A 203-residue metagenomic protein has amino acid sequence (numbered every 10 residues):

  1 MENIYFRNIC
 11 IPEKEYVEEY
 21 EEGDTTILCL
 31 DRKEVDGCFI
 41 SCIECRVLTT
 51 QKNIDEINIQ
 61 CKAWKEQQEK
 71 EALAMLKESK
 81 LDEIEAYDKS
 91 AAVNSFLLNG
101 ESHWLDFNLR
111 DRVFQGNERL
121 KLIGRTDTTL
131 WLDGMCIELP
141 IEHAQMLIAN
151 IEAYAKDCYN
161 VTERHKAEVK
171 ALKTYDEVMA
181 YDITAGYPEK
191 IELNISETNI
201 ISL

Functional and structural regions predicted by a protein language model:
E2-F6, I11-D24, R32, D36-L203: A preference for well-ordered globular domain cores that mediate specific macromolecular interactions or catalysis
